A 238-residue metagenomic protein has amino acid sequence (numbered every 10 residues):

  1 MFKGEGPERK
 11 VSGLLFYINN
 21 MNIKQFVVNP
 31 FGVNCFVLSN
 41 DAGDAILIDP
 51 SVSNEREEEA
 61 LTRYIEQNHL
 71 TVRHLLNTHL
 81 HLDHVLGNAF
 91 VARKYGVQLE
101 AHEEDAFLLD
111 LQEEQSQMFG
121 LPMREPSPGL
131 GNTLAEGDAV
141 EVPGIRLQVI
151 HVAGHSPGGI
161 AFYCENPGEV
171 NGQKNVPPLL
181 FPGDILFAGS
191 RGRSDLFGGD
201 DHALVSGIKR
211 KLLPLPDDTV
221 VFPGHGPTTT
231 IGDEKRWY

Functional and structural regions predicted by a protein language model:
M1-L15: Positively charged N-terminal leader segments that act as targeting/secretion signals
F16, F26, L38, G137-V142: Short acidic-hydrophobic surface loop/beta-edge motif
M21-N68, A161-G168, G172-K174, P178-F181: Conserved beta-strand hairpin/beta-sheet module of binuclear metal-dependent hydrolase folds, prominently
K24, L76, E100, N132-L134 (+3 more regions): Hydrophobic/aromatic beta-strand patches that form the interior of the parallel beta-sheet core in alpha/beta enzyme
F26-V28, G129-G131, H151-H155: Short Gly/Pro-enriched turn/cap motifs at secondary-structure boundaries
L38, T78, V152: Conserved S/T- and glycine-rich ATP-binding loop of Class I adenylate-forming
A45, V52-S53, Q115-Q117, A139 (+1 more regions): Metallo-beta-lactamase
S53-E58, T62-E141, I145, N166-V170 (+1 more regions): Active-site HxH/HxHxD metal-binding segment of metal-dependent hydrolases
